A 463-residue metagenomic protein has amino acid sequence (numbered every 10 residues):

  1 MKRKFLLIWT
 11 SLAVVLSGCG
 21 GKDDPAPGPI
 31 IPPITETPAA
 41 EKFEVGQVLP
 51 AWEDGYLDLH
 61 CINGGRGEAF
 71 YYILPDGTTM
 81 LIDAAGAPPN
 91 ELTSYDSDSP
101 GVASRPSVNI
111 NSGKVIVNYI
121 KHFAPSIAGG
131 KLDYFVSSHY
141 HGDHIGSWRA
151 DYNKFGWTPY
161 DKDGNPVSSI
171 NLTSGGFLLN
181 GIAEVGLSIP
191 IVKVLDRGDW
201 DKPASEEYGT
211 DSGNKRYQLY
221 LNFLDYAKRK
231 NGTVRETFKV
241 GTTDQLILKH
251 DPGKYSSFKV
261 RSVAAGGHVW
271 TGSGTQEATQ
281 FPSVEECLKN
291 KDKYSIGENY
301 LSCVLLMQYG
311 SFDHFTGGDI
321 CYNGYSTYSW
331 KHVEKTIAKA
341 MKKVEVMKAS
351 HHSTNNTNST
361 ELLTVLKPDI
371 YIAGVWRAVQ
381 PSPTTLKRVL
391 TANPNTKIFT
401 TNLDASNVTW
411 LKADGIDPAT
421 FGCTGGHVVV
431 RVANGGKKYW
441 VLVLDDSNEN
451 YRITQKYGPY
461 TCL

Functional and structural regions predicted by a protein language model:
M1-I8: Bacterial N-terminal signal peptides that target proteins for export
V15-G18: C-terminal motif of bacterial Sec signal peptides marking the signal peptidase cleavage site
G20-D23: Bacterial signal peptide processing site
G28-D58, G64-G65, Y119-H122, I127-Y134 (+4 more regions): Flexible, acidic/histidine-containing loops and adjacent segments that form or flank the divalent-metal
E68-Y72, M80-I82, P88-T93, V269-G274 (+2 more regions): Short, solvent-exposed loop/turn elements at domain surfaces
P75-M80, G86-V194, T336-T354, K367-Y371: Active-site metal-binding motif and surrounding structural segment of the metallo-beta-lactamase
G86-P89, H141-I145, D201-K202, V269 (+3 more regions): Short acidic, S/G/P-rich loop/turn micro-motifs used as interaction or catalytic elements
S147, S326-V428: Long, structured stretches of catalytic cores involved in phosphate-ester chemistry, encompassing
